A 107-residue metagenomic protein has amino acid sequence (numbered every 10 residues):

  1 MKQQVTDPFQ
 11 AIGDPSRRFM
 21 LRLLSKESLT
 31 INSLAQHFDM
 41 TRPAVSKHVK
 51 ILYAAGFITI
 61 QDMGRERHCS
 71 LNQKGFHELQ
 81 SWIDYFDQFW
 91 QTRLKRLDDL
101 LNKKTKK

Functional and structural regions predicted by a protein language model:
M1-T6, A11, R22-H37, R42 (+2 more regions): C-terminal regulatory/oligomerization modules of transcriptional regulators
D14-P15: Helix N-cap at the start of a conserved alpha-helix in ABC-type nucleotide-binding domains
R18-M20: Pre-recognition alpha-helix immediately N-terminal to the DNA-recognition helix within helix-turn-helix or winged-helix
H48: Residues within the DNA-recognition helix of helix-turn-helix
D62-H68: Short, Lys/Arg-rich nucleic-acid/phosphate-binding segment
